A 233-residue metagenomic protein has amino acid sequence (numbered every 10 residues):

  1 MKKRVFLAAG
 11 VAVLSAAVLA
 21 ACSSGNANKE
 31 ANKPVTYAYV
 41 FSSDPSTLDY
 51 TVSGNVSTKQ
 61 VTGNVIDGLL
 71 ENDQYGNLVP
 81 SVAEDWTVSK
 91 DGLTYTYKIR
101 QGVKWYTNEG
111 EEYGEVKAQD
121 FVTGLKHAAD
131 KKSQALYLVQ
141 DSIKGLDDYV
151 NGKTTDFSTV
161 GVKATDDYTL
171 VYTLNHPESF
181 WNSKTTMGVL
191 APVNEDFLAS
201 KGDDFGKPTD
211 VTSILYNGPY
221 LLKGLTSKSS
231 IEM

Functional and structural regions predicted by a protein language model:
M1-L7: Bacterial Sec-dependent N-terminal signal peptides
V18-A21: C-terminal motif of bacterial Sec signal peptides marking the signal peptidase cleavage site
S23-G25: Bacterial signal peptide processing site
K33-S43, T94-K98, F121-G124, L170-V171 (+2 more regions): Short, well-ordered beta-strand elements
V40-K90, L215: N-terminal lobe/hinge region of extracytoplasmic solute-binding protein
L70, Q74, Q101-K104, K126-S133 (+2 more regions): Sec-exported extracytoplasmic/periplasmic mature domains
E84-A135: Aromatic- and charge-enriched surface segment that lines or borders ligand/interaction sites
D167, L174-M233: Gly/Pro-rich hinge or "lid" segments in bacterial periplasmic/extracellular proteins
